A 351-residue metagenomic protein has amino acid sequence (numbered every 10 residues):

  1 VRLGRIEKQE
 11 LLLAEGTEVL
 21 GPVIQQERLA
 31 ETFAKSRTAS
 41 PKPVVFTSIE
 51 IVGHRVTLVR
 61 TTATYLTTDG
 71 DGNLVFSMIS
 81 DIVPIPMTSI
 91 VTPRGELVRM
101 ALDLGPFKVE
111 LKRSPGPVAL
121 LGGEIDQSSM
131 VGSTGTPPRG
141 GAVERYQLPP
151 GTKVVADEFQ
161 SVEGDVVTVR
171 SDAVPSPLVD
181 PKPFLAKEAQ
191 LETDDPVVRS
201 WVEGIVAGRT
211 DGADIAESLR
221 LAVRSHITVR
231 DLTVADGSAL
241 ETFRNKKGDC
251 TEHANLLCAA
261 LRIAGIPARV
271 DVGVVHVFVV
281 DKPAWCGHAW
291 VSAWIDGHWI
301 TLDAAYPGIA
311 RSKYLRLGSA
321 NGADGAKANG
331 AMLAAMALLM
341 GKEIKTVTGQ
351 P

Functional and structural regions predicted by a protein language model:
V1-P177, A326-N329, A337-P351: Acidic, serine/threonine-rich low-complexity disordered tracts
L20, A239, K313: Glycine-rich, flexible loop/turn motifs
T32-R37, K42-I49, L74, S225 (+1 more regions): Flexible, glycine-rich surface segments
L74-S77, V83, S89-I90, R94 (+1 more regions): Hydrophobic/aromatic-rich core segments of domains that either
E96-R99, A119-L120, M130, F184-E192 (+3 more regions): Short, low-complexity, polar/charged sequence segments that are solvent-exposed and flexible
M100, R224, D296: Residue-level marker of positions within ordered structural domains that often coincide with functionally constrained
D126-M130, F159-E163, D180-A189, A305-I309: Short intrinsically disordered coil segments
A173-G248, L256, A264, N321-A323 (+1 more regions): Secondary-structure boundary elements
